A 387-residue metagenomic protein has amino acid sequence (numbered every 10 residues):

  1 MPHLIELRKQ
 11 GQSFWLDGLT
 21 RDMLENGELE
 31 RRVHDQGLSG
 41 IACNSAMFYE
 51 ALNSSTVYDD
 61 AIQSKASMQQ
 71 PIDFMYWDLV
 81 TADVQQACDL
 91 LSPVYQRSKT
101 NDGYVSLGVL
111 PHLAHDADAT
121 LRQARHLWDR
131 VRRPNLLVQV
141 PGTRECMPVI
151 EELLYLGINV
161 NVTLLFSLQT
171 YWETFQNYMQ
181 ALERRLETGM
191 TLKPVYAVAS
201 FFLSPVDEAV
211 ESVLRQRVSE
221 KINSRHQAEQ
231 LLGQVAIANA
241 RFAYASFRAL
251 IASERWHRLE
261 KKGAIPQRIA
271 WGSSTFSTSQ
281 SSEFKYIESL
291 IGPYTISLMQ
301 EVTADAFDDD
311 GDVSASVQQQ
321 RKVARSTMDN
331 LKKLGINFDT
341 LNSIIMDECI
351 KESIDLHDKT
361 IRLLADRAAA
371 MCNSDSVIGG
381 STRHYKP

Functional and structural regions predicted by a protein language model:
M1-G27: N- or domain-start disorder-to-order transition segments that initiate the globular core
S13-W15, S39-A42, D102-S106, N135-Q139 (+3 more regions): Structural preference for beta-strand elements that scaffold enzyme active sites
L19-R21, A46, G108-A114, P141-E145 (+3 more regions): Active-site beta-loop-alpha junctions enriched in small/polar residues
M23, D116-R122, V140-L154, S167-M179: Active-site-adjacent beta->alpha loops and helix N-cap segments on the catalytic face of soluble alpha/beta enzymes
N44, L107, V138, L153 (+2 more regions): Conserved, mostly hydrophobic/aromatic
M47-V149: Active-site beta->alpha loop and helix N-cap motifs at the rims of alpha/beta catalytic domains
I158-V302: Catalytic alpha/beta core domains of metabolic enzymes, predominantly
G263-A369, S374: Flexible, acidic glycine-rich loops studded with aromatic residues
